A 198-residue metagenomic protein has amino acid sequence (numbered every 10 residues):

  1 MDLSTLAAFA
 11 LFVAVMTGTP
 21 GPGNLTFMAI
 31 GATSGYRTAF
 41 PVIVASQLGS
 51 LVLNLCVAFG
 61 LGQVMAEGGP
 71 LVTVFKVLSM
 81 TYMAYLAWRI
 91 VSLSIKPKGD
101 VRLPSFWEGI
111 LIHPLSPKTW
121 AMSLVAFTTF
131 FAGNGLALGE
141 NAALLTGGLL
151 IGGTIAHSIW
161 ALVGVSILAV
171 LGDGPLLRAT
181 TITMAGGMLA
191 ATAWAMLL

Functional and structural regions predicted by a protein language model:
L3-P70, V125-L145, L149: Juxtamembrane transmembrane-helix termini in multi-pass membrane transport proteins
A14-V15, L48, A84, I110 (+2 more regions): Hydrophobic residues within the alpha-helical transmembrane core of Major Facilitator Superfamily
G23, G49-L61, M83-L86, W120 (+1 more regions): Alpha-helical transmembrane segments and their lipid-water interface positions in multi-pass membrane proteins
N54-A58, L115-T128, G186-L198: Hydrophobic alpha-helical transmembrane segments in multi-pass integral membrane proteins
A66-I95, L150, A156-W160, V170-L198: Selective transmembrane alpha-helices of multi-pass membrane proteins
S92-S105: Flexible cytoplasmic inter-helical loops of multi-pass small-molecule transporters
N141-V165: Hydrophobic alpha-helical transmembrane segments of multi-pass membrane transport proteins, especially secondary
